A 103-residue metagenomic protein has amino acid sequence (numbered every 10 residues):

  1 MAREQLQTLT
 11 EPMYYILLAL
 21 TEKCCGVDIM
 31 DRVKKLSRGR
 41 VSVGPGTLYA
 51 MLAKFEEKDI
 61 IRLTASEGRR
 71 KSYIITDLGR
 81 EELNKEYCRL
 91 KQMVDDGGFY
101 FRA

Functional and structural regions predicted by a protein language model:
M1-A2, Y73: A positively charged, amphipathic N-terminal helix/segment that binds anionic biomolecules
R3-T47: N-terminal helix-turn-helix DNA-binding core of bacterial DNA-binding proteins
T47-L48, G79: Helical "lid/switch" subdomain of P-loop NTPase nucleotide-binding domains
L48-F55: Basic amphipathic alpha-helical segments that dock to polyanions
E56-G68, I74: Beta-hairpin "wing" of winged helix-turn-helix
G68-Y87: Basic, amphipathic "hinge/linker" alpha-helix immediately C-terminal to the N-terminal HTH DNA-binding motif
N84-A103: Amphipathic alpha-helical dimerization/coiled-coil segments that flank or bridge DNA-binding/regulatory modules
